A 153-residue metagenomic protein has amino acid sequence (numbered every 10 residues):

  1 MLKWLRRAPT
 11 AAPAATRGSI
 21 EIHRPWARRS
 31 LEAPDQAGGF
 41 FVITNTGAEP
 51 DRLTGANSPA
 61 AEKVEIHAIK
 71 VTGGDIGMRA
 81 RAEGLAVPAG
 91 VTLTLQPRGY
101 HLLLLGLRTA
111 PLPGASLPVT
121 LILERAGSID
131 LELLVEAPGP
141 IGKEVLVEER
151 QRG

Functional and structural regions predicted by a protein language model:
L2-G153: Compact, glycine-rich, soluble single-domain proteins
